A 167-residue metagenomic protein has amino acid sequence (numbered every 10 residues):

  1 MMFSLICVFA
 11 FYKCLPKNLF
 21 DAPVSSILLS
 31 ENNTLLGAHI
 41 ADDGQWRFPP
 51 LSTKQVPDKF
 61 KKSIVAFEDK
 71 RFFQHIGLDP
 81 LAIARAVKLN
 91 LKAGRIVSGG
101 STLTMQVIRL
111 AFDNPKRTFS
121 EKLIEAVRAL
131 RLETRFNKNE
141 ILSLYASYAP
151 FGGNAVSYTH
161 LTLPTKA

Functional and structural regions predicted by a protein language model:
M1-L161: Juxtamembrane regions of bacterial inner-membrane/periplasmic proteins, predominantly the peptidoglycan biogenesis
T162-A167: Short "domain-exit" segments at the C-terminal end of structured domains
